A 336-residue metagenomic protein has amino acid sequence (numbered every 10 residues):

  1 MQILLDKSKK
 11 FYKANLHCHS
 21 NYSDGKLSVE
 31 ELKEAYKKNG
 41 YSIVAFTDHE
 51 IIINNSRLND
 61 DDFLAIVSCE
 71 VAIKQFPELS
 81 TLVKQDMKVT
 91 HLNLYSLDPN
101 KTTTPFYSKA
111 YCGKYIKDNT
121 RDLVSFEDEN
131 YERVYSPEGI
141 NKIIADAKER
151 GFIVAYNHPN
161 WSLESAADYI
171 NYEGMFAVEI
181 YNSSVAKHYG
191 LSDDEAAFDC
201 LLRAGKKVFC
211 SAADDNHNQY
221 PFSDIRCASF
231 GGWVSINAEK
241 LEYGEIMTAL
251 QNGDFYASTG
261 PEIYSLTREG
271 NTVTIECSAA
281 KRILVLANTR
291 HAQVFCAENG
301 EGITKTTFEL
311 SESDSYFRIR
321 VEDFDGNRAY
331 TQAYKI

Functional and structural regions predicted by a protein language model:
M1-K7, F11, V29, G205-F209 (+1 more regions): C-terminal functional module detector
Q2-N157, E164-A166, N171-E173, Y181-A197 (+2 more regions): A metal-dependent hydrolase metal-coordination microenvironment
H17, D48, A65, V154 (+5 more regions): Divalent metal-coordination and catalytic microenvironments
K37, K148, L202-R203, Q251: Alpha-helix boundary recognition
S68-E70, L97-D98, N157-N160, D214 (+2 more regions): Fold-independent oxyanion-binding glycine-rich loops and adjacent beta-strand/coil segments at enzyme active sites
D168-H188, S229-E245: Structural recognition of alpha->loop->beta junctions
L191-A212: Glycoside hydrolase catalytic-domain groove-lining segments
